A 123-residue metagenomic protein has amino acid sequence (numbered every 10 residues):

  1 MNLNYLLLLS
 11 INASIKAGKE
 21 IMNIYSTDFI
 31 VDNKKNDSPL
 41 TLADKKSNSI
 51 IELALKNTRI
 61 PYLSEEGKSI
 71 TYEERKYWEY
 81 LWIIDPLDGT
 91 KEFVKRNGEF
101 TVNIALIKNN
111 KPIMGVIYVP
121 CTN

Functional and structural regions predicted by a protein language model:
M1-L87: N-terminal subdomain of lithium-sensitive/metallo-dependent phosphomonoesterases centered on the IMPase/IPPase/PAP
R75-N123: DPxDG-like acidic metal-binding loop motif
